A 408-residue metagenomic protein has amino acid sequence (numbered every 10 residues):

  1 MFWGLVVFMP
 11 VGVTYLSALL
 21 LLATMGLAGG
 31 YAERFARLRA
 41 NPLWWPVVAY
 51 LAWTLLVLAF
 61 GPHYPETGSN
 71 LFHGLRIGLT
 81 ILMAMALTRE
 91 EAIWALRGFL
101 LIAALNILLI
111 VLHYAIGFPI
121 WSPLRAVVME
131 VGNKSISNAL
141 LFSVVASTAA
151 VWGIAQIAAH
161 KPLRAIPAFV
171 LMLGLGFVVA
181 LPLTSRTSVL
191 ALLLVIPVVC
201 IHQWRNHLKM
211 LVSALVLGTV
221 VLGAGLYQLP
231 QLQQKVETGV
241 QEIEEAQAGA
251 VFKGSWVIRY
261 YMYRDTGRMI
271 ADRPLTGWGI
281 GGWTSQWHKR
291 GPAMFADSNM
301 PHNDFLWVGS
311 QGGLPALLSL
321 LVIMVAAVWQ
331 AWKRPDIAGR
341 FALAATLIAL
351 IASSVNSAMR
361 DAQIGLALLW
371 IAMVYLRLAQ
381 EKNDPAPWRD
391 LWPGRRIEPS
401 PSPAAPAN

Functional and structural regions predicted by a protein language model:
M1-P65, A86-L101, Q156-I166, L378-N408: Transmembrane signal-anchor hairpin modules in multi-pass inner-membrane enzymes, especially those that act on
W3, I93-R125, S135-W204, G225-Y227 (+4 more regions): Alpha-helical transmembrane segments of multi-pass inner-membrane proteins
W3-L22, F35-N41, L51-I77, L87-W94 (+3 more regions): Interfacial transmembrane-helix termini
G4-V11, G309-G312, R340-K382: Membrane helix-loop boundary segments at the extracytoplasmic
M25-F35, L192-A214: Perimembrane helix-loop-helix junctions
Y31, Q311-L347: Hydrophobic transmembrane alpha-helices and their immediate junctions
P182, Q203-A250, G267-D272, I280 (+1 more regions): A membrane-periplasm/extracellular boundary helix in multi-pass inner-membrane enzymes that assemble envelope glycans
G249-R264, R268-G312: Long extracytoplasmic/lumenal interhelical loops at the membrane interface of multi-pass membrane proteins
